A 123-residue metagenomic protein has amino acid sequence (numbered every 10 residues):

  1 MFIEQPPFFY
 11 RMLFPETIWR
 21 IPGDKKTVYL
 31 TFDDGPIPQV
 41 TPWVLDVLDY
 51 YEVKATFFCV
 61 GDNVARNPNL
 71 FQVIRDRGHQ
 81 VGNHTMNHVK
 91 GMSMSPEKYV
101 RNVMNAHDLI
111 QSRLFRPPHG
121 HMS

Functional and structural regions predicted by a protein language model:
M1-L30, P36-Y50, R66-N69: N-terminal pre-catalytic segment of deacetylase/amide-hydrolase enzymes
T27-V28, P38, D49-S123: Metal-dependent polysaccharide deacetylase catalytic core of the NodB/CE4 family, i.e., the active-site-bearing domain
